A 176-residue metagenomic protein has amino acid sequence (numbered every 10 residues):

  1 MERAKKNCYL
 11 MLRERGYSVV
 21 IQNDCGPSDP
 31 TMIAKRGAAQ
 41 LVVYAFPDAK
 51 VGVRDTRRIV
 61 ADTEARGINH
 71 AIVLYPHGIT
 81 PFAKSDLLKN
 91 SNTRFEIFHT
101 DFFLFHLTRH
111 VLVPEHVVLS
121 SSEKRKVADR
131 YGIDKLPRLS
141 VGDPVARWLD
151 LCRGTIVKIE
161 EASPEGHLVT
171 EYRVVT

Functional and structural regions predicted by a protein language model:
M1-N69, S85-D86, D101-F105, T176: Helix-rich terminal scaffold detector
I68-H77: Acidic beta-strand-to-loop metal/phosphate-binding motif
N90-P114: Long, charge-dense
K124-L139: Short, basic/aromatic beta-hairpin or loop at an interaction surface
H167-T176: Short, compositionally biased
